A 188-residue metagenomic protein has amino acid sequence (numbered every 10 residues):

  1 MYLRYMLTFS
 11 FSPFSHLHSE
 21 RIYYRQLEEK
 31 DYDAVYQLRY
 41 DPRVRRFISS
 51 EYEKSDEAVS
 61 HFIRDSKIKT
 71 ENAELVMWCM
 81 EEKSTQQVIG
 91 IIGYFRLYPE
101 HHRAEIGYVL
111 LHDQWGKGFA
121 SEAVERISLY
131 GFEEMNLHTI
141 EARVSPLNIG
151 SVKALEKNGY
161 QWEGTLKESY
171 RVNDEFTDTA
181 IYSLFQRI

Functional and structural regions predicted by a protein language model:
M1-P42, M77, E81-I188: Acyl-donor (CoA/ACP) binding surface of acyl/acetyltransferases
R39, I48, T70-E71: Hydrophobic residues in alpha-helical segments
R43-D65, V76: Conserved GNAT-fold acetyl-CoA-binding loop/helix
K54-E57, S66-I68, E81-E82, V109-L111: Juxtamembrane/interface motifs at transmembrane-helix termini
I68-E74, Y160: Short loop/turn motifs at secondary-structure junctions and domain boundaries
